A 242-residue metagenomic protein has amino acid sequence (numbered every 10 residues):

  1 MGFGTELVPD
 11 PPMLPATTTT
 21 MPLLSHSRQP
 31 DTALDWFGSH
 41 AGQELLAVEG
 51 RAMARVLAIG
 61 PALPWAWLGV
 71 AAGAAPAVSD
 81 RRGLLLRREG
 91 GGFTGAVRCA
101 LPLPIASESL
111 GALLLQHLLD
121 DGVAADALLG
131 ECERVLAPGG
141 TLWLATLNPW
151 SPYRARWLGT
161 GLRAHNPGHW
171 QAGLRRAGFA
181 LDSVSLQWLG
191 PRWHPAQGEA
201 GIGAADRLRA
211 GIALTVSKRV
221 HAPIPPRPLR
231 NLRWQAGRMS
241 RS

Functional and structural regions predicted by a protein language model:
G2-I59: Class I SAM-dependent methyltransferase Rossmann-like catalytic core, especially the SAM/SAH-binding loop
D35, A72, L147-P152, L186-P191: Short "lid" loop at the C-terminus of a central beta-strand within the Rossmann-like core of SAM-dependent
R51, R55-A106: Class I SAM-dependent methyltransferase SAM/SAH-binding core
G111-D126: A short SAM/SAH-binding and catalytic strip from SAM-dependent methyltransferases
D126-T141: A short glycine-rich, Lys/Arg-flanked "PGG" loop and its adjoining helix->strand segment in the class I
T141-H169: Conserved class I S-adenosyl-L-methionine
G161-W188: Short alpha-helix
A177, E199-S242: C-terminal lobe and adjacent flexible extensions of AdoMet/dcAdoMet transferase-like proteins
